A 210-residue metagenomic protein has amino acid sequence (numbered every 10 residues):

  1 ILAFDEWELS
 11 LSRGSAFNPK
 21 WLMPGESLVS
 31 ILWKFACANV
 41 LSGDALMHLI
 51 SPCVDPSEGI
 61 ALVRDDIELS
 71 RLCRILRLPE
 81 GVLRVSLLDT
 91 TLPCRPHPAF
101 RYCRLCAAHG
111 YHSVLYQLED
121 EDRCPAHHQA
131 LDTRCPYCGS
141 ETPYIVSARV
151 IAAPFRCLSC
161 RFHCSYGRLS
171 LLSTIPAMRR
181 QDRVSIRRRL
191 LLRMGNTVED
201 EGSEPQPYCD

Functional and structural regions predicted by a protein language model:
I1-A99, R104, G110-H112, A177-R183 (+1 more regions): A structured, charge-rich N-terminal accessory region that forms the first stable segment of a protein and links
D44, L115-Y116, T133: Short, solvent-exposed secondary-structure capping/transition elements
D65, Q117, V150-A153: Active-site-proximal structural scaffolding
S86-C94, A108-V114, D120-A126, S140-A148: Short, intrinsically disordered, charge-biased short linear motifs at domain edges
H97-C103, E121, D132, P154: Residues immediately within or flanking Cys/His clusters that coordinate Zn2+ in small zinc-binding modules
Y102-C106, R123-A126, Y137, S159: Short, cysteine/histidine-rich loop/knuckle motifs that typically chelate Zn2+
E119, H127-Q129, F162: An acidic- and aromatic-residue-enriched active-site/binding cleft used to recognize and process polar
D132-D210: Domain-exit/linker segments immediately C-terminal to small folded modules
